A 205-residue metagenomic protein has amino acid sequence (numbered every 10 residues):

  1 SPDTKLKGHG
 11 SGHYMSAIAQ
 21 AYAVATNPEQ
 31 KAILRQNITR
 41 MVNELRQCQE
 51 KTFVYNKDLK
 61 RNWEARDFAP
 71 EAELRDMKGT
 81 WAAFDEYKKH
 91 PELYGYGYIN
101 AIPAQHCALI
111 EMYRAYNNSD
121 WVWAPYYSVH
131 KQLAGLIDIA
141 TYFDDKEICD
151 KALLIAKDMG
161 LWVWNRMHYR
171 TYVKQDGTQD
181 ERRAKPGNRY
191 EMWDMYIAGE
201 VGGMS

Functional and structural regions predicted by a protein language model:
S1-S205: Glycan-recognition and catalytic cores of secretory/periplasmic carbohydrate-active enzymes
